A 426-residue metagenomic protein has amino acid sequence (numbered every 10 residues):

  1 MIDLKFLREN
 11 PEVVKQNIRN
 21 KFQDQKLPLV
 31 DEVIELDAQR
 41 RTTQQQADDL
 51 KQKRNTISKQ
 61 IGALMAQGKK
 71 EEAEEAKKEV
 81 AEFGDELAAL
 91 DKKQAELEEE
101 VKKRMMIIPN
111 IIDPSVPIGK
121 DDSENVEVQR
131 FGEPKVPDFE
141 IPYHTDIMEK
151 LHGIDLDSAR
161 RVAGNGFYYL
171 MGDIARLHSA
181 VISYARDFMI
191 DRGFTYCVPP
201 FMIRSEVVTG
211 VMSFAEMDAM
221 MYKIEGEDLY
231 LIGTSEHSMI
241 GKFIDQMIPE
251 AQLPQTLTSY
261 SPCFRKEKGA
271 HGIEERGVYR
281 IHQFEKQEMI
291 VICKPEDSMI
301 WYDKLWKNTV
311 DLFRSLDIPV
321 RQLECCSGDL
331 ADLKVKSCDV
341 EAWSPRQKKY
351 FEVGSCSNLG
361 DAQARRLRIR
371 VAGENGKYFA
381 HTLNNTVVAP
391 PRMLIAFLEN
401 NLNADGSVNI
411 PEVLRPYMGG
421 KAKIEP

Functional and structural regions predicted by a protein language model:
M1-K135, E149, G153: N-terminal alpha-helical targeting/anchoring segments
L27, R130-P426: TRNA-recognition modules of translation machinery and tRNA-sensing kinases, especially anticodon-binding
